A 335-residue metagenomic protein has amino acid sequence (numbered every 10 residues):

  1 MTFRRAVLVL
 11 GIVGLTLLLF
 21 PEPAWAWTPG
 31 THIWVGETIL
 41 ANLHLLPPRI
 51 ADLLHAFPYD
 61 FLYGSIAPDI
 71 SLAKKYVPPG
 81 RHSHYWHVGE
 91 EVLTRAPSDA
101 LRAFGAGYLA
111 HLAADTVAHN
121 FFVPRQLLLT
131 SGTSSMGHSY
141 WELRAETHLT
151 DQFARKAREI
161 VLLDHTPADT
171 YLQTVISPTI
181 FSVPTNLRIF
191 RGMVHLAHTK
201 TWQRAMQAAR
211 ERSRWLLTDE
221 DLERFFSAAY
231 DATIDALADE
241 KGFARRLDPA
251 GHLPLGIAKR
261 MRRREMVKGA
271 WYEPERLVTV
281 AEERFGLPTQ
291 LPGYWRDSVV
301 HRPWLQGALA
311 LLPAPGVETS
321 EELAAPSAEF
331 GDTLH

Functional and structural regions predicted by a protein language model:
T2-F104, A113-H335: N-terminal leader/auxiliary helical segments
G107-Y108: Alpha-helical transmembrane segments of multi-pass membrane proteins, especially transporters and channels
